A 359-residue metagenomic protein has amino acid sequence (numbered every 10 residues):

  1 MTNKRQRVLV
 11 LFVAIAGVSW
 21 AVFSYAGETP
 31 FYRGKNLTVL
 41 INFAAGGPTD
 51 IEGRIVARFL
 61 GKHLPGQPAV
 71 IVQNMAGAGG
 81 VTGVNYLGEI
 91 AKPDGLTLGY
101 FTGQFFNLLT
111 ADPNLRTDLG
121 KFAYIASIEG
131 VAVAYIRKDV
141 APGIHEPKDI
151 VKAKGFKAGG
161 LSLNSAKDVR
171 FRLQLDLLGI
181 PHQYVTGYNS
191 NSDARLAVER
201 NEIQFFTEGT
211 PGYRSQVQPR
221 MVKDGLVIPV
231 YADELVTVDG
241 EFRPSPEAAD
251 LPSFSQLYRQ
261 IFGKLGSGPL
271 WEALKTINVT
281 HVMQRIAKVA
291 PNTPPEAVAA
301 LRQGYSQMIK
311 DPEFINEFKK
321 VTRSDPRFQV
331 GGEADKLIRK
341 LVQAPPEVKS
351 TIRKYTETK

Functional and structural regions predicted by a protein language model:
T2-L11: Bacterial N-terminal signal peptides that target proteins for export
A21-F23: N-terminal signal peptide c-region/cleavage motif recognized by signal peptidases
F31, L37, K62-Q67, Y86-T97 (+3 more regions): Hinge/capping helix and adjacent helix->loop/strand transition within the periplasmic-binding protein
V39-R54, A76-G79, G159-A166: Extracytoplasmic "Venus flytrap"
D94-F101, I203-T210, P229-V230: Paired acidic/hydrophobic, glycine-rich loop segments that form the ligand-binding mouth/hinge of periplasmic-binding
G130, V217-I309, S350, Y355-K359: C-terminal lobe and pocket-closing loops of periplasmic/extracytoplasmic Venus-flytrap solute-binding proteins
E234-F242, F254, K310, F314-R339: Mature extracytoplasmic/periplasmic domains
P312, V330-K359: Extracellular/periplasmic bilobal clamshell ligand-binding domains
